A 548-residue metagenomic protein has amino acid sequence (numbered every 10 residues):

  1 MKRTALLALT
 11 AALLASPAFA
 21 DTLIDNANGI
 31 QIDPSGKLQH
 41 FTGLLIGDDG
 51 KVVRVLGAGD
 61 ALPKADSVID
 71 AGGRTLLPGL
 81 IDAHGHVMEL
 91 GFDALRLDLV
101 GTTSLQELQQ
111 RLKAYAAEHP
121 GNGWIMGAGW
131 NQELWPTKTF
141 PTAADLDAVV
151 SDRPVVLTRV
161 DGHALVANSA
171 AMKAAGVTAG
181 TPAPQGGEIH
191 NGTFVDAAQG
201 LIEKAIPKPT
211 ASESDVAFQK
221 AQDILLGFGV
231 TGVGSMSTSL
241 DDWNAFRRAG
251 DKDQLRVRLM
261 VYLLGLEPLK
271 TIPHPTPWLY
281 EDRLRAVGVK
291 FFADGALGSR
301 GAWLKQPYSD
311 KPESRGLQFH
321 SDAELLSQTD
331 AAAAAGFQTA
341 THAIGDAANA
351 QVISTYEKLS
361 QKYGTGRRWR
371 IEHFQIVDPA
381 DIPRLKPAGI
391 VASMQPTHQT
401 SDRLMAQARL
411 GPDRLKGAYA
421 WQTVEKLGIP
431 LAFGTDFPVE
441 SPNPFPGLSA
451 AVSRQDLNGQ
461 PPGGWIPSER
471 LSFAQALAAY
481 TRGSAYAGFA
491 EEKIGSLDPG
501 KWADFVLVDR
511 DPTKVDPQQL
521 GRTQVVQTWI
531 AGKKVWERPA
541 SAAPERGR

Functional and structural regions predicted by a protein language model:
M1-F19: Gram-negative bacterial Sec-dependent N-terminal signal peptides
T22-D25, Q31, G36-I272, F291-A348 (+7 more regions): Divalent metal-binding segments
M172, G186-I189, V377, R384 (+1 more regions): Hydrophobic membrane-embedded alpha-helices and membrane-water interface caps/short interhelical or interfacial loops
V216, T329-A340, I344-W369, H373 (+4 more regions): His/Asp/Glu-enriched, well-ordered alpha-helical/loop segment that forms or immediately abuts the divalent-metal
G250-K252, P275-L284, G364, L385-G389: Acidic (Asp/Glu)-rich catalytic clusters
P277-W278, V515-L520: Short proline/glycine-enriched turn/loop segments at secondary-structure junctions
R283-G301, I390-T400: Non-cysteine beta-strand/loop elements that form the S-adenosyl-L-methionine
